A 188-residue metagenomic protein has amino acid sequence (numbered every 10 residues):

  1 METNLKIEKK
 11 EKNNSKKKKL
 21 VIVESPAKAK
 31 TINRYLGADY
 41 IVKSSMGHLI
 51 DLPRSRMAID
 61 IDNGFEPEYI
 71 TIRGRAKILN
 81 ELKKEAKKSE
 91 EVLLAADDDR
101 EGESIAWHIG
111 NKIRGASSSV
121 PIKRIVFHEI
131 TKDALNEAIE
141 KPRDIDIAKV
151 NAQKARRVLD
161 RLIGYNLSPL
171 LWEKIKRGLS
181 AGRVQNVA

Functional and structural regions predicted by a protein language model:
M1-R157, I163-N166, L171, N186-V187: Intrinsically disordered, low-complexity regulatory segments
K176-A188: Extended, Lys/Arg-enriched charged tracts that mediate electrostatic binding to polyanionic substrates
